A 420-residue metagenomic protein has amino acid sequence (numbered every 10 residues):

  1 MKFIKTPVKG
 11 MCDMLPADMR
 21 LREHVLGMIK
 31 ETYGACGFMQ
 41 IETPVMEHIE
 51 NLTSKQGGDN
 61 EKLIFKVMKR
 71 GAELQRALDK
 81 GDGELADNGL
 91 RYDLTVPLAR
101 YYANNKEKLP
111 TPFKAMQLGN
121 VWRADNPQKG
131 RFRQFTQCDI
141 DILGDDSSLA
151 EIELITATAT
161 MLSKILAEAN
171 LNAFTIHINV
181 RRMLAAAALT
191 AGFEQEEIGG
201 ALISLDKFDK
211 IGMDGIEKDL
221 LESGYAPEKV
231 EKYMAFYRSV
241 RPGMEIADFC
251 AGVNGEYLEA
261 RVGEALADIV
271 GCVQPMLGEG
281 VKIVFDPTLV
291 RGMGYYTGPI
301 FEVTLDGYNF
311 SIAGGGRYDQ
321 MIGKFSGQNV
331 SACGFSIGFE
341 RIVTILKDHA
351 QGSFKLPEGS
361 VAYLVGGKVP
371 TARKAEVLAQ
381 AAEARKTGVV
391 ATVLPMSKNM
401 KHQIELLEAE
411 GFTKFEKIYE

Functional and structural regions predicted by a protein language model:
M1-L15, E196-G199, I203-A251: N-terminal targeting/leader regions
M1-Y92, V96, I152, T156 (+1 more regions): TRNA-binding/sensing appendages of the translation machinery
L21-C36, E47-H48, D82-L85, D93-E107 (+3 more regions): Positively charged, Gly/Ser-enriched RNA/tRNA-binding surfaces
T53, A185-T190, T344-L346: A short acidic (Asp/Glu
K55-D59, T190-A191, P299, E408-A409: Short low-complexity, flexible loop/linker segments enriched in glycine and/or proline with clustered acidic
N60-R76, K80, G192-L220, L305: Acidic, His- and aromatic-enriched active-site or binding-groove loops in soluble protein domains that engage sugars
T175-A188: Glycine-rich, mobile lid/loop segments that gate access to catalytic sites or pores
H177-N179, K207-M213, R261: Short acidic alpha-helix initiation/capping motifs at coil-to-helix transition points, especially at protein N-termini
